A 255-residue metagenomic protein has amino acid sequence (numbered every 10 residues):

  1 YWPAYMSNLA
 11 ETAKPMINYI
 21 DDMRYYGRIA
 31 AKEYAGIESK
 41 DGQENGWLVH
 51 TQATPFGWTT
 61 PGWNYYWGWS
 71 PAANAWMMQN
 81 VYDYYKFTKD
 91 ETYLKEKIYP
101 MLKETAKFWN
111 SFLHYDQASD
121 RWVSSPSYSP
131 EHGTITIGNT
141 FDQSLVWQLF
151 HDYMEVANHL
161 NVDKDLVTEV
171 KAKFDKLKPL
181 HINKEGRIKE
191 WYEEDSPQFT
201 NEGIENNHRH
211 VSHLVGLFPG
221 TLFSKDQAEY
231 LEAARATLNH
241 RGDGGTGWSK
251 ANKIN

Functional and structural regions predicted by a protein language model:
P3-I29, E33, I37-G42, Y66-E91 (+2 more regions): Active-site core of glycosidic bond-cleaving carbohydrate-active enzymes
S39-Q52: Carboxylate-rich helix-loop segments that flank metal/cofactor sites and access channels in metalloenzymes
V49-W69, S125-N139, F199-T200: Acidic/His metal-coordination segments adjacent to aromatic residues that form catalytic metal sites in metalloenzymes
N80-D83, L102, K107-F112, F218: Structured mid-domain segments that build the active-site/substrate or prosthetic-cofactor binding neighborhood
T88, L94-F108, D116: Serine-hydrolase-like catalytic core of hydrolytic proteins
E104-H159: Acidic/histidine-rich catalytic neighborhood
